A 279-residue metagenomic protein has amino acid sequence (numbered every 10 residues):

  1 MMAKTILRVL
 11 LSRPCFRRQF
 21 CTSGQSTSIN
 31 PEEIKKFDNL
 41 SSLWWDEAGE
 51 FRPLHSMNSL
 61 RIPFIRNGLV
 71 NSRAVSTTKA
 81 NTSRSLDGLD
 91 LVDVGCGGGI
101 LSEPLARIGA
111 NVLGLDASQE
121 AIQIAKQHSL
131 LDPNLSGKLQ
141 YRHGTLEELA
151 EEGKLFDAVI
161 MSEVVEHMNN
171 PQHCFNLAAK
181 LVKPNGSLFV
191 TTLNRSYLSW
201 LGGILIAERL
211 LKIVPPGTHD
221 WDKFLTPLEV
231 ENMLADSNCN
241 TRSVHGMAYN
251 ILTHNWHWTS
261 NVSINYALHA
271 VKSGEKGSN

Functional and structural regions predicted by a protein language model:
I6-L7, L11-F51, H55, S59: N-terminal, positively charged/glycine-rich alpha-helical extensions of SAM-dependent methyltransferases
S56-D87: Conserved alpha-helix/loop element of class I SAM-dependent methyltransferases that forms part of the SAM/SAH-binding
T77-R84, L89-W200, L228, L268-A270: Conserved SAM-binding loop
S199-R209: Short, flexible, mixed-charge acidic loops at enzyme active sites
K212-E229: Acceptor-substrate binding/catalytic loop of class I
C239-I251: Conserved S-adenosyl-L-methionine
N255-N279: Core SAM-dependent methyltransferase catalytic element
